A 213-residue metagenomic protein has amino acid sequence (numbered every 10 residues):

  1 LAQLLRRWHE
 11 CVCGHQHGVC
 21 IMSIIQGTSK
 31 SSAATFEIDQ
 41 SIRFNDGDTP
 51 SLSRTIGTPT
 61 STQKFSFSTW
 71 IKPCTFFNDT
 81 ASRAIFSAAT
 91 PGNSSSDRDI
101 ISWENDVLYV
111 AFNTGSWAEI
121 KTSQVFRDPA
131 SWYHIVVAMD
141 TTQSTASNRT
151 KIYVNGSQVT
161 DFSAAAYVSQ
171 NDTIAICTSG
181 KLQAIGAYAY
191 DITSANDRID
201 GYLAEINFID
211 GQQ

Functional and structural regions predicted by a protein language model:
L1-I21: Short, Lys/Arg-enriched N-terminal segments with co-localized hydrophobic residues within the first ~10-30 amino acids
G18-Q63, N105-A118, S179-I185: Low-complexity, glycine/proline/serine-rich flexible segments
D48-A111, Q143-A146, Q212: Extracellular glycan-recognition modules
F67-T75, I135-V137, L203-F208: Short hydrophobic/aromatic patches on beta-strands that form ligand-binding or substrate-lining surfaces
T69, A130-T141, I152: Short tryptophan-centered beta-strand motifs in secreted/extracellular beta-sheet-rich domains of glycan-recognition
A111-H134, T193: Short, aromatic/His-centered strand-loop micro-motif at the edge of beta-sheets
V154-K181: Short, solvent-exposed beta-strand-to-loop segments that form ligand-recognition rims of beta-rich domains
I176-L203: Extracellular glycan-interaction patches encoded by glycine-rich segments
